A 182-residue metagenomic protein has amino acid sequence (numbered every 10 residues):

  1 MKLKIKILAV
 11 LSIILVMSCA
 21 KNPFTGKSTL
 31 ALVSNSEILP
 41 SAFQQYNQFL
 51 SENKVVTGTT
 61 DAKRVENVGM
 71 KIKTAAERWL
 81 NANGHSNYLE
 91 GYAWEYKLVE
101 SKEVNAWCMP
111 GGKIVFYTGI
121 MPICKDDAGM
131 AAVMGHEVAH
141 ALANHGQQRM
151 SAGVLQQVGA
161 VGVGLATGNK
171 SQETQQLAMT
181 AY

Functional and structural regions predicted by a protein language model:
K2-I7, C19-Y182: A Zn2+-metalloprotease active-site environment signal
